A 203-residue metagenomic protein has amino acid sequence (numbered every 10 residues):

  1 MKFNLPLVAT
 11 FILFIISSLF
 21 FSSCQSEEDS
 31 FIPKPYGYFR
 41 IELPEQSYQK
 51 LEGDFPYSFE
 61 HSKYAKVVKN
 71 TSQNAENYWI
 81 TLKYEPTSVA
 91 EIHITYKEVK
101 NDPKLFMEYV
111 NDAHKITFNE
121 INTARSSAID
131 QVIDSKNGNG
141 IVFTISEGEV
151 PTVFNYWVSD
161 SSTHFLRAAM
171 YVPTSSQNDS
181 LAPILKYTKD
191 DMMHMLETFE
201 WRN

Functional and structural regions predicted by a protein language model:
K2-P6, L19-A90, N101-M107, T123-V132 (+2 more regions): N-terminal targeting sequences that direct proteins away from the cytosol to non-cytosolic compartments
P6-F14: Sec-dependent N-terminal signal peptides
F14-L19, S146: Intrinsically disordered, low-complexity coil segments
H93: His/Glu-rich zincin catalytic helix
Y96-E98: Short beta-strand-to-loop capping motifs
N111-R167: Signature of long, low-cysteine stretches enriched in small and polar/charged residues
